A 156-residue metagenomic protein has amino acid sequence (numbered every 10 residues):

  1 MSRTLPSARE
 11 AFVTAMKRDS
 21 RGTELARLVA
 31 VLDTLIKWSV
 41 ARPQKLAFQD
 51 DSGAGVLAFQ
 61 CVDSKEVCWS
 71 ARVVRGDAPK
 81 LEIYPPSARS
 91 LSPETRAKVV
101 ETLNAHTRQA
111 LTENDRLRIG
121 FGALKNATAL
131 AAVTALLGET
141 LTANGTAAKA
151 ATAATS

Functional and structural regions predicted by a protein language model:
S2-R118, G122: Polyanion-binding interface signature
K98-S156: Well-ordered alpha/beta subsegment
